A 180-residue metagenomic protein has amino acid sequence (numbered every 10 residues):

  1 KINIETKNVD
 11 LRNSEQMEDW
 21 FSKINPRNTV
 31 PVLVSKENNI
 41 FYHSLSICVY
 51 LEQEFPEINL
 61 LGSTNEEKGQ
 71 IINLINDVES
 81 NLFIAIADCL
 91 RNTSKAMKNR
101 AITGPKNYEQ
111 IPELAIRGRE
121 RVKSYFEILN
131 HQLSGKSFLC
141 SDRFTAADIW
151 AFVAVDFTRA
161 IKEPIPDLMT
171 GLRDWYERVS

Functional and structural regions predicted by a protein language model:
K1-I116: GST-like domain detector, emphasizing the conserved glutathione-binding G-site in the N-terminal thioredoxin-like
K1-I4, K162, S180: Proteins with a high burden of low-complexity, intrinsically disordered sequence enriched in S/T/G/P/A and R, requiring
S22, G69-I72, W150, R173 (+1 more regions): Generic structural signal for individual residues within well-ordered alpha-helical segments across diverse proteins
N81-R178: GST-like fold's C-terminal all-alpha helical module
